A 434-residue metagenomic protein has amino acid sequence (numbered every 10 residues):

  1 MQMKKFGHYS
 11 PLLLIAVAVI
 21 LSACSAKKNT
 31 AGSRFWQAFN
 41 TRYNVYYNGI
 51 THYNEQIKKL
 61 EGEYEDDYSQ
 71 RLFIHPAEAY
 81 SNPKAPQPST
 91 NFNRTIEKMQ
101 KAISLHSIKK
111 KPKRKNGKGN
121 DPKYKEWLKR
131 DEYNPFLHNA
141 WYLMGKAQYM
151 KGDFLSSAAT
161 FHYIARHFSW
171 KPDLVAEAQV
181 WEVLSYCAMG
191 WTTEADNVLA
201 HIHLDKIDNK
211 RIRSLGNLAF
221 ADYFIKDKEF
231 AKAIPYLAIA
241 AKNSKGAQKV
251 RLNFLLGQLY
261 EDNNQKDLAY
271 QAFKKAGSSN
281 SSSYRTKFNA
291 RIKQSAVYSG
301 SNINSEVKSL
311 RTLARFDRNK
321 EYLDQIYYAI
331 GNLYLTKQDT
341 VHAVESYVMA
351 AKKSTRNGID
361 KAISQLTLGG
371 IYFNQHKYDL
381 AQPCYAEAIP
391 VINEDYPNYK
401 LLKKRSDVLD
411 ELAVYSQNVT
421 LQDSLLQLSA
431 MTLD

Functional and structural regions predicted by a protein language model:
K4-H8, I20-D434: Acidic, polar-rich low-complexity tracts and alpha-helical solenoid repeat scaffolds
L12-I20: Bacterial N-terminal signal peptides
